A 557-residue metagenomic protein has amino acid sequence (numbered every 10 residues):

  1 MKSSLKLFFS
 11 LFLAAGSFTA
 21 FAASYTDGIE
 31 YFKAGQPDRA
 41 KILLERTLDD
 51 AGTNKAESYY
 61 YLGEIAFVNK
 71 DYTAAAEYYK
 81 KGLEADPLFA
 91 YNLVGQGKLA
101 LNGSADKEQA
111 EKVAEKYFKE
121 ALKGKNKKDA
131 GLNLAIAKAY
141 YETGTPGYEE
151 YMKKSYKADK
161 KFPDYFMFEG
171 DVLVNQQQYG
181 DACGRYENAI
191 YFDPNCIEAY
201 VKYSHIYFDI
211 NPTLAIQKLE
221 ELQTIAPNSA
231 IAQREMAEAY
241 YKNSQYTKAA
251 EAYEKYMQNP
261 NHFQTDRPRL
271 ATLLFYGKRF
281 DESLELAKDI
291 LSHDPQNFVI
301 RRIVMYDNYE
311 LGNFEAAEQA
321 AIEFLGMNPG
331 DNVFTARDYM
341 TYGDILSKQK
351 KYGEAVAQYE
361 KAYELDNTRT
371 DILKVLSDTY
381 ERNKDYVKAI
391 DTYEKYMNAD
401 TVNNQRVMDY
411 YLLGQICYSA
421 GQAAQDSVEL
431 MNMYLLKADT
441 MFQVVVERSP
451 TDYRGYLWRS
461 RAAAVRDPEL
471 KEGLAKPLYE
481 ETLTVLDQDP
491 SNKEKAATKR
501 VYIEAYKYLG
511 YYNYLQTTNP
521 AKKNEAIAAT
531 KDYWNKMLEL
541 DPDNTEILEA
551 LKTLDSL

Functional and structural regions predicted by a protein language model:
M1-F9: Bacterial N-terminal signal peptides that target proteins for export
K6, A14-G16, F21-A521, A529 (+1 more regions): Alpha-solenoid helical repeat scaffolds
K531-T553: Alpha-helical oligomerization segments
